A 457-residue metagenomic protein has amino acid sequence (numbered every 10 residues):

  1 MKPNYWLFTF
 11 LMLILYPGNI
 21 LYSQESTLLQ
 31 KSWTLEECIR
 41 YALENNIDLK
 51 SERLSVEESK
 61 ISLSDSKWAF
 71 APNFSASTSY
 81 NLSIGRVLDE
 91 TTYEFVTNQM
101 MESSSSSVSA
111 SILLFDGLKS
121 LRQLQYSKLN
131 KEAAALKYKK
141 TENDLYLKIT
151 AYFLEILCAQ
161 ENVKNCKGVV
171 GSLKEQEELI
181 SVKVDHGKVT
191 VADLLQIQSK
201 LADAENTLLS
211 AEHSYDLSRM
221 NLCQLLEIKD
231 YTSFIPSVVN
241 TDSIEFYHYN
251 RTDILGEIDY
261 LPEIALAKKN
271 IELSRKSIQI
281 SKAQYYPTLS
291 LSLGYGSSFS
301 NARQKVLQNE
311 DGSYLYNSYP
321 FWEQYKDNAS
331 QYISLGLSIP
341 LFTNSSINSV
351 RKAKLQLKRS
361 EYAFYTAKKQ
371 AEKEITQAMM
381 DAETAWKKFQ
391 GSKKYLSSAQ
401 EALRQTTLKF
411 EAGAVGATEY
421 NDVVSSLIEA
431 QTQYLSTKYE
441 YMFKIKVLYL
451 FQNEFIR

Functional and structural regions predicted by a protein language model:
M1-Y41, E212-D253, N301, L307 (+1 more regions): Terminal intrinsically disordered/low-complexity segments used for targeting and assembly
S23-S75, S79, G85, D230 (+3 more regions): Bacterial Sec-pathway N-terminal export signals of envelope proteins
E25-Q30, S77-I112, V239-F246, S292-I339: Small/polar, glycine/serine/threonine/aspartate-rich low-complexity segments that form flexible
W33, E37, I61, D144-P262 (+2 more regions): Periplasmic alpha-helical coiled-coil/stalk elements that build and connect Gram-negative outer-membrane
K50-L54, K67, L114-E142, A192 (+4 more regions): Sec/SRP-type N-terminal targeting helices
S64, S109, S277-I280, G336-S338: Outer-membrane beta-barrel architecture
N206-I228, L396-E454: Short segments within alpha-helical structural elements
